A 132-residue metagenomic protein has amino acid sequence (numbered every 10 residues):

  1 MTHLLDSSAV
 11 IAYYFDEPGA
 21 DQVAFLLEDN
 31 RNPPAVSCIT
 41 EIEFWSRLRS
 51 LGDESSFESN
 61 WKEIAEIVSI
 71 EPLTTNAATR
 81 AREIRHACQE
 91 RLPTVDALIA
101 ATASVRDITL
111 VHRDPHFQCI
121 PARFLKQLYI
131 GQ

Functional and structural regions predicted by a protein language model:
M1-V36, L48-K62: Short, well-structured N-terminal submotif of metal-dependent ribonuclease cores
H3, R31-A35, E66-E71, T109-V111: Short loop->beta-strand "edge-of-pocket" segments that line small-molecule binding or catalytic clefts across diverse
L5-D6, V36-S37, L92-P93, D114 (+1 more regions): Histidine- and aromatic-rich ligand-binding microenvironments
V10-I11, E41, A78, F117-Q118: A generic structural signal for short hydrophobic patches within well-formed alpha-helices
W45, K62-A65, R82: Amphipathic alpha-helical segments within well-ordered protein domains
L51-S55, C88, Q127-G131: Short, hinge-like loop/turn segments at secondary-structure boundaries
S69-R113: Active-site neighborhoods of divalent-metal-dependent phosphate/nucleic-acid chemistry enzymes
A100, S104-Q132: Acidic, PIN/NYN-like endoribonuclease modules and their adjacent C-terminal/linker elements
